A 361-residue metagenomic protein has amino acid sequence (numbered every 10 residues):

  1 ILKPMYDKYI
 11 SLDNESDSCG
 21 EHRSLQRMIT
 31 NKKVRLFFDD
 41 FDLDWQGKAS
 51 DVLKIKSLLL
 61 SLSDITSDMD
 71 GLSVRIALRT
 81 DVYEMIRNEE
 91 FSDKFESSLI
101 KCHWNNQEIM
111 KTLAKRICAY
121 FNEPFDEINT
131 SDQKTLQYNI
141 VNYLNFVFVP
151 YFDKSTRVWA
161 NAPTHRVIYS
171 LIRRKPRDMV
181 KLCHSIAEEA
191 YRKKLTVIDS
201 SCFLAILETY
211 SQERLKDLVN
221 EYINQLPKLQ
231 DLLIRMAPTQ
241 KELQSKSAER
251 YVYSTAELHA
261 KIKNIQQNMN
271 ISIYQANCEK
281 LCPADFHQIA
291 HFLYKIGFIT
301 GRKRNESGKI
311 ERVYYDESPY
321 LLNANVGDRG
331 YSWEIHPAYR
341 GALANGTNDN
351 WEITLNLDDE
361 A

Functional and structural regions predicted by a protein language model:
I1, M5, Y9, S24-I29 (+8 more regions): Hydrophobic, Leu/Ile/Phe/Ala-enriched alpha-helical segments that form helix-helix packing faces
I1-D40, D44-L53, T80-D81, N88-F91 (+3 more regions): P-loop NTPase nucleotide-binding core
I1-S16, S50, D126-N145, S254 (+3 more regions): Alpha-helix capping and helix-coil boundary motifs
I1-Y6, L36, L43, F125 (+3 more regions): Generic low-polarity alpha-helical segments
D7-L25, I140-N161: Alpha-helix-centered segments that form part of catalytic cores
V34-R35, F41-R157, S200-F203: The catalytic "switch" region of P-loop NTPases
D68, P150-A361: C-terminal leucine-rich, beta-strand-based interaction scaffolds used for sensing/assembly
